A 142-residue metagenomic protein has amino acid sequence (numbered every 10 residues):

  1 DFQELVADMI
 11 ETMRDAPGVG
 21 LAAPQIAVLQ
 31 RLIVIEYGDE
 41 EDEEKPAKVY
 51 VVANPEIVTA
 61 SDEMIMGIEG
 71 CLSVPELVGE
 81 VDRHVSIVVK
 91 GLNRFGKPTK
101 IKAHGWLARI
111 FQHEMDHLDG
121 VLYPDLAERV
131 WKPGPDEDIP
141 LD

Functional and structural regions predicted by a protein language model:
D1-D142: Positively charged
